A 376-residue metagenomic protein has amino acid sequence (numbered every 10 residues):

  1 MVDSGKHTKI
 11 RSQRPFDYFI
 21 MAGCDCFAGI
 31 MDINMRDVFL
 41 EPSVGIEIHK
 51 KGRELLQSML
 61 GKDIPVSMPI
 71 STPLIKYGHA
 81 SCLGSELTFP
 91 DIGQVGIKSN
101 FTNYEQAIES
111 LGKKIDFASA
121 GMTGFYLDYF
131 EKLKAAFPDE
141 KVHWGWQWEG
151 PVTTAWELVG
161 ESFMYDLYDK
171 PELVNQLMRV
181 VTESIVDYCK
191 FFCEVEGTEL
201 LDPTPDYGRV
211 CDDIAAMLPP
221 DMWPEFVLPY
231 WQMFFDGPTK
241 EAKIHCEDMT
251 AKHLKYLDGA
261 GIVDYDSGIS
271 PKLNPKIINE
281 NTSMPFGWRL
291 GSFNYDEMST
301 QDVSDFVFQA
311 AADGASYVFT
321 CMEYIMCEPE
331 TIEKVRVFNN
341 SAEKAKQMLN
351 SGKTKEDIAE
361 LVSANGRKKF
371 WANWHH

Functional and structural regions predicted by a protein language model:
M1-V38, G45, M68, D116-H376: Active-site loop segments of alpha/beta catalytic cores
D37, E41-F89: Membrane helical hairpin/interfacial module
S43-E54, H79, A107-L111, A155 (+2 more regions): Generic hydrophobic, helix-prone segments enriched in Leu/Val/Ile
K76-K98, P151-Y165, K334-V335: Aromatic- and acidic-residue-enriched segments that line the glycan-binding/catalytic groove of carbohydrate-active
I92-D128: A gly/proline- and charged-residue-enriched helix-loop-helix capping module
